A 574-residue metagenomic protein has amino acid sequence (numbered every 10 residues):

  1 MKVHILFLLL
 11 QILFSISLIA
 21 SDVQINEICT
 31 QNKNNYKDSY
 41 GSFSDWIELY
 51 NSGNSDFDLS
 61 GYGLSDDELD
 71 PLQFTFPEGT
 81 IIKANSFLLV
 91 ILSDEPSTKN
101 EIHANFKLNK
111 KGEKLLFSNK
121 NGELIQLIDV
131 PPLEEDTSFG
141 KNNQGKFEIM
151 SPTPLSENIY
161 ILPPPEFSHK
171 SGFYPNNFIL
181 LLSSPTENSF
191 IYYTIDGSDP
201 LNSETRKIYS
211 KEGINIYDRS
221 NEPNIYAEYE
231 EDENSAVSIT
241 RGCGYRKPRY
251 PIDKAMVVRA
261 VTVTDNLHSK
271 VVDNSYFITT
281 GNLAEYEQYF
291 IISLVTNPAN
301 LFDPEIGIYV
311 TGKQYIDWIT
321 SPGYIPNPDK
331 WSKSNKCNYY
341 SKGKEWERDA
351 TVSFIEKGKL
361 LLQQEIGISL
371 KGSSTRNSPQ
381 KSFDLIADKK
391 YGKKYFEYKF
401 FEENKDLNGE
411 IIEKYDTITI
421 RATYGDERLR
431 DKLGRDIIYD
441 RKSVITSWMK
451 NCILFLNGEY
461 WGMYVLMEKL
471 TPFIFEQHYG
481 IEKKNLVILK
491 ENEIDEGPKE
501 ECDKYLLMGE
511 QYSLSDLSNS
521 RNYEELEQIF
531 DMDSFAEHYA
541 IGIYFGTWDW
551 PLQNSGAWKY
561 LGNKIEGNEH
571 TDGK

Functional and structural regions predicted by a protein language model:
M1-I5: Positively charged n-region of N-terminal signal peptides that target proteins for export
F7-S17: Bacterial N-terminal signal peptides
A20-M150: Activation on beta-sandwich/Ig-like modules and their edge loops
Q24, I28, T80-A84, V90 (+4 more regions): Short, compositionally stereotyped local motifs that mark structural "simplifiers"
Y36-Y40, A104-K107, P248-P251, Y339-K344 (+3 more regions): Short consensus segments that form the blades of beta-propeller domains, in both extracellular/periplasmic
E347-D349, S353-L407, Y415, W448-K499 (+2 more regions): Carboxylate/His-rich catalytic cores and anion/metal-binding grooves
Y398-Y415, I420-D426, E459, V465-W548 (+1 more regions): ATP-dependent phospho-/nucleotidyl transfer catalytic cores
